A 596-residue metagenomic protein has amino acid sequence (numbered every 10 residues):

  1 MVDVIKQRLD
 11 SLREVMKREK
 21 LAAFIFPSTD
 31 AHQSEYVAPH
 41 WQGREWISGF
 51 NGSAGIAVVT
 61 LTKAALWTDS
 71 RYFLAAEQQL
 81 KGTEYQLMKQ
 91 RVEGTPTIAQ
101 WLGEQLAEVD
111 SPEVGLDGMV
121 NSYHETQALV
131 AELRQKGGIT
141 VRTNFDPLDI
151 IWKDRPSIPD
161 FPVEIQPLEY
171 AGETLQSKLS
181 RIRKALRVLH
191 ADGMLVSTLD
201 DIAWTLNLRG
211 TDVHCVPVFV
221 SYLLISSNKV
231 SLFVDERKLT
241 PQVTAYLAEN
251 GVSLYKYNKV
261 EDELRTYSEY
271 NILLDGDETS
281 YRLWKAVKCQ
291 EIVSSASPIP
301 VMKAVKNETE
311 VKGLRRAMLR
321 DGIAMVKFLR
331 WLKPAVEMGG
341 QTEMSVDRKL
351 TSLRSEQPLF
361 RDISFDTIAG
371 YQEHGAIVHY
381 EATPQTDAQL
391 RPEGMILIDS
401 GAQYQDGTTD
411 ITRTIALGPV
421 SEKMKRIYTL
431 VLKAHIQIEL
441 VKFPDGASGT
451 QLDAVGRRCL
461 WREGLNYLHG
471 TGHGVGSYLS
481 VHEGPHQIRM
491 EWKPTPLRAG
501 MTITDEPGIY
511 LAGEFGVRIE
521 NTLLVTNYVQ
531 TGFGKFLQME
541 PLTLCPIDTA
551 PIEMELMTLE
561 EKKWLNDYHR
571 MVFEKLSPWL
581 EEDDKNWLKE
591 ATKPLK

Functional and structural regions predicted by a protein language model:
M1-K596: Active-site neighborhoods and metal-handling regions in enzymes and metal-associated proteins
